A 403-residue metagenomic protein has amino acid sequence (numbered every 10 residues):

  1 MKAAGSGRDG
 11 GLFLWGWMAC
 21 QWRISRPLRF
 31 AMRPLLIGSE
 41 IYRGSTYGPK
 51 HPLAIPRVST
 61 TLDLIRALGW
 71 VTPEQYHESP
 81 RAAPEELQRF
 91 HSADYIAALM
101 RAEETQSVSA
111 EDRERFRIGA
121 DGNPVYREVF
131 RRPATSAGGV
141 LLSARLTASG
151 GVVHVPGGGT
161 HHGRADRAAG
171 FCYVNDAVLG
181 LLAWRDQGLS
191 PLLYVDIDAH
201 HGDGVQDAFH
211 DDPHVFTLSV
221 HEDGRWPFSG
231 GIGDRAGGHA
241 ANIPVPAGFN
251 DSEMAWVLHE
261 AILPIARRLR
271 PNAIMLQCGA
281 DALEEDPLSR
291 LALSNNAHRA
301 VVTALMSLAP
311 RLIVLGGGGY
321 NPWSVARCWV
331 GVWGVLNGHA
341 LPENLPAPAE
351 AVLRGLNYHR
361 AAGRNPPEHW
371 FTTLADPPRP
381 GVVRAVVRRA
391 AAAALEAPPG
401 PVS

Functional and structural regions predicted by a protein language model:
K2-W15: Positively charged N-terminal leader segments that act as targeting/secretion signals
R8, R23-R29: Basic polycationic patches enriched in arginine
L28-I37, R43, Q106-S403: A general "terminal functional-core" signal
M32-R89: N-terminal low-complexity, Ser/Thr- and acidic-residue-enriched intrinsically disordered segments
R66-P73, E103-E104, G231-G237: Short, conserved catalytic or adaptor-binding loops enriched in Gly and charged residues
G69, D94, Q187-G188: Short glycine-centered helix-capping/turn motifs at secondary-structure transition points
P80-E104: Charged, often glycine-rich, active-site loop that binds/positions anionic groups
